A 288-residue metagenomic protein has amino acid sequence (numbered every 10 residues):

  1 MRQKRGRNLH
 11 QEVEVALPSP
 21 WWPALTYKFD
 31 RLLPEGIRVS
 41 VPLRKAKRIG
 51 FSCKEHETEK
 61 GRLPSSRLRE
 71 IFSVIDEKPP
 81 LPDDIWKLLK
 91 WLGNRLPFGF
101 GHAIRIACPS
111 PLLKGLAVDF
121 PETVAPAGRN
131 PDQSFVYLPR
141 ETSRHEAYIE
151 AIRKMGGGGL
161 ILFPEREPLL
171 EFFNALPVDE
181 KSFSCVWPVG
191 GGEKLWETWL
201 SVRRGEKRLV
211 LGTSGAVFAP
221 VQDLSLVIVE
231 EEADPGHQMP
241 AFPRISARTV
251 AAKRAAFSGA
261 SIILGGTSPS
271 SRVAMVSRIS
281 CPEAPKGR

Functional and structural regions predicted by a protein language model:
M1-R288: Accessory, non-ATPase domains that flank or precede helicase/AAA+ motor cores in DNA-metabolism machines
